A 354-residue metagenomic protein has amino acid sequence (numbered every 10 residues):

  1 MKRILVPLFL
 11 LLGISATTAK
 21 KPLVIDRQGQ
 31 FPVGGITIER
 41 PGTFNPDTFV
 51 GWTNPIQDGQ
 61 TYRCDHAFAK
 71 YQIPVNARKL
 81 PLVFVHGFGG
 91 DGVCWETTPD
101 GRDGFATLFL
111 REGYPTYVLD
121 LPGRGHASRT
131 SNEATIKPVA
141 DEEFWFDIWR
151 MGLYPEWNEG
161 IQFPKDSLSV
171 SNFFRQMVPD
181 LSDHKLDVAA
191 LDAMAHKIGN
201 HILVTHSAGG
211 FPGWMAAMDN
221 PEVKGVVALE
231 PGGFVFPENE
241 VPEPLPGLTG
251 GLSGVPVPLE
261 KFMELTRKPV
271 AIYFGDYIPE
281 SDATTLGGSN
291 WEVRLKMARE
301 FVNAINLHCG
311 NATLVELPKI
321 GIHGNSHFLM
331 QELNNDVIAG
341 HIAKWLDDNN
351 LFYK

Functional and structural regions predicted by a protein language model:
K20-A77: N-terminal cap/lid segment of alpha/beta-hydrolase-fold proteins
K79-F88: Short beta-strand element of the alpha/beta-hydrolase
G92-G104: The serine-hydrolase catalytic nucleophile loop
R102-R129: Conserved alpha/beta-hydrolase
L181-I202: Conserved acidic catalytic loop of the alpha/beta-hydrolase fold
V204-G213: Gly/Ala-rich beta-loop-alpha elbow adjacent to hydrolase catalytic centers
P231-C309, T313-V315: The feature captures the conserved acid-bearing segment of alpha/beta-hydrolase catalytic domains
G324, F328-K354: Catalytic active-site module of serine/aspartate enzymes centered on a nucleophile-bearing elbow/loop
